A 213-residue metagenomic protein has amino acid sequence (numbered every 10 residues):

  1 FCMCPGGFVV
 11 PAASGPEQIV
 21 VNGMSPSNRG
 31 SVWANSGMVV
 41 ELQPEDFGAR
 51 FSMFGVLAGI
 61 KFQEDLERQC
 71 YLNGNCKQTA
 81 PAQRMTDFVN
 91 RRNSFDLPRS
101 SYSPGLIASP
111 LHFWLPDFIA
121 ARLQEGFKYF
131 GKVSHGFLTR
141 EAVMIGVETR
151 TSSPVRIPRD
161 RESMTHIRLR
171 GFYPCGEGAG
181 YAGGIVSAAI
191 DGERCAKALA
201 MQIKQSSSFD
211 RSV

Functional and structural regions predicted by a protein language model:
F1-V213: Residues forming the flavin
